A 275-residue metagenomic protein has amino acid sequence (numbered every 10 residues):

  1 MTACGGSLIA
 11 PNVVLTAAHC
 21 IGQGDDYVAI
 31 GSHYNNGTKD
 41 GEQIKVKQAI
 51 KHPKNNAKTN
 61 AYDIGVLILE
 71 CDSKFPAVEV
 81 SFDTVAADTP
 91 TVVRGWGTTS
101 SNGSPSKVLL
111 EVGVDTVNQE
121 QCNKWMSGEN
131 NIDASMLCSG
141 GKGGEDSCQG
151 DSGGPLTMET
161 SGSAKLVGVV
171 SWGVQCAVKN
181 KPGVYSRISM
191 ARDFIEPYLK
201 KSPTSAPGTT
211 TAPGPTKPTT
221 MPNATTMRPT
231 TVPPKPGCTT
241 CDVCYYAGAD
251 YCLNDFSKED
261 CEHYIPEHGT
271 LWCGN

Functional and structural regions predicted by a protein language model:
M1-A3, Q149-S152: Short, small/polar residue-rich loop motifs at catalytic or cofactor-binding pockets
A3-I21, Y27, E111-V117, L156-G214 (+1 more regions): C-terminal subregion of chymotrypsin/trypsin-like serine protease catalytic domains
L8, I21-G22, T38, A57-A61 (+4 more regions): Extracellular/periplasmic catalytic domains that process cell-envelope and extracellular macromolecules
L8-P11, A17-C20, I30-H33, I68-C71 (+4 more regions): Active-site-proximal beta-strand/loop segments in catalytic clefts of secreted hydrolases
V14-A17, I21-A57, G113-W125: Conserved H-D interstitial segment of serine endopeptidase catalytic domains
E42-I44, I64, L69-G143, P182 (+2 more regions): Chymotrypsin/trypsin-fold serine protease catalytic domain
T89-T91, C122, E196-T239, W272-N275: Extracellular/luminal ectodomains of metazoan preproproteins built from arrays of small disulfide-bonded modules
V232-N275: Extracellular/cell-surface secretome signature
